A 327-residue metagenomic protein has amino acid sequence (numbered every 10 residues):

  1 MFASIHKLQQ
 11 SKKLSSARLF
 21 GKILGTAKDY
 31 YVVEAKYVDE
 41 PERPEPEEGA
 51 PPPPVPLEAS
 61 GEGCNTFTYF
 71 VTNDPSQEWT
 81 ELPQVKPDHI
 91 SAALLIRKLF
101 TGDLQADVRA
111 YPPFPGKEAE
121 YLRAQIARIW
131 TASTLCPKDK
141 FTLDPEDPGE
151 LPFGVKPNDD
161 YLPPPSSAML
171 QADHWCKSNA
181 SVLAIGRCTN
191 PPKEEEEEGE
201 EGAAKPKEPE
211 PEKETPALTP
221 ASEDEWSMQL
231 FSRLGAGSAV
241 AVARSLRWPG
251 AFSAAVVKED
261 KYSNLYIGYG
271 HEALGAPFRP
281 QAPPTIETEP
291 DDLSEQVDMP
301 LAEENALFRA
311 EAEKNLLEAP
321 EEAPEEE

Functional and structural regions predicted by a protein language model:
M1-E327: Phospho-regulatory, low-complexity terminal regions
